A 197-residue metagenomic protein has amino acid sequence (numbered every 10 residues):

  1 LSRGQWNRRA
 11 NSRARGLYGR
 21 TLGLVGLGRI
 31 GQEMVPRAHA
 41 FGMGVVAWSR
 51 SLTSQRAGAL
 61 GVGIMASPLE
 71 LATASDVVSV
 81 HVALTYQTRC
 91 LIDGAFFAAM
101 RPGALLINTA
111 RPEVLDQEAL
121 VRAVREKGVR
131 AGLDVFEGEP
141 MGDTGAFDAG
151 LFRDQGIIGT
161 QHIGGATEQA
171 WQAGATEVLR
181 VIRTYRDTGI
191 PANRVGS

Functional and structural regions predicted by a protein language model:
L1, V25, I30, V45 (+9 more regions): Hydrophobic aliphatic residue packing
L1-R13, A173: A charged, well-structured terminal subsegment
S2, R20, P36-M43, T176-G189: Oxidoreductase and adenylate-handling cofactor-binding alpha/beta cores
G4, A14, G19, G23-G31 (+4 more regions): Glycine-centered flexibility sites
N7, S51, L84, E137-G138 (+1 more regions): Active-site/binding-pocket entry motifs
R9-P102: Rossmann-like dinucleotide/phosphate-binding beta-alpha-beta segment
G103-L105, T109-S197: Rossmann-like dinucleotide-binding domain for NAD(H)/NADP(H)
